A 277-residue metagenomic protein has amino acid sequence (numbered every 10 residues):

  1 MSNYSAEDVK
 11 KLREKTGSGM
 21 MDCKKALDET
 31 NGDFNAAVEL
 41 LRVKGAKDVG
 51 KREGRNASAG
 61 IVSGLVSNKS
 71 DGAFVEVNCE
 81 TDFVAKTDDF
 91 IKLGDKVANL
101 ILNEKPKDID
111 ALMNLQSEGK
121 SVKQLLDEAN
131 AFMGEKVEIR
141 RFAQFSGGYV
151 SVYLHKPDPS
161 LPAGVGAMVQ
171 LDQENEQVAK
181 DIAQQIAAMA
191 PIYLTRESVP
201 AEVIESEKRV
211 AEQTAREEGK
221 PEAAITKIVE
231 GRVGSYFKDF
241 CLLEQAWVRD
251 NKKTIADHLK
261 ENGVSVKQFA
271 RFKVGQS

Functional and structural regions predicted by a protein language model:
S2-S277: N-terminal assembly/interaction segments in proteins that build large macromolecular machines
